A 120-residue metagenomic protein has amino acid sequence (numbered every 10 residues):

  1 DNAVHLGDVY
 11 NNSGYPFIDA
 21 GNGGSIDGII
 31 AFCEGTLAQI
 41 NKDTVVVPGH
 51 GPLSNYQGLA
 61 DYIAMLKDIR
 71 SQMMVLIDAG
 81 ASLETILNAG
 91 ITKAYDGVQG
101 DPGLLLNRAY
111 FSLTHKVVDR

Functional and structural regions predicted by a protein language model:
D1-D68: Metallo-beta-lactamase
A38-D43, P52-R120: Accessory terminal helices/loops
